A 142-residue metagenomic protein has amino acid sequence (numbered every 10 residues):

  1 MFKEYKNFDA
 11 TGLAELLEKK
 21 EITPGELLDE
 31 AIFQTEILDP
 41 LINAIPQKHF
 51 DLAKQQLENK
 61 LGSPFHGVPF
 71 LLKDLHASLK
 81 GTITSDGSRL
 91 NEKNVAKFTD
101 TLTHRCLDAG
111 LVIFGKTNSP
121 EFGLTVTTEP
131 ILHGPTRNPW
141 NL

Functional and structural regions predicted by a protein language model:
F2-L142: Gly/Ser-rich catalytic/binding loops embedded in alpha/beta enzyme cores
